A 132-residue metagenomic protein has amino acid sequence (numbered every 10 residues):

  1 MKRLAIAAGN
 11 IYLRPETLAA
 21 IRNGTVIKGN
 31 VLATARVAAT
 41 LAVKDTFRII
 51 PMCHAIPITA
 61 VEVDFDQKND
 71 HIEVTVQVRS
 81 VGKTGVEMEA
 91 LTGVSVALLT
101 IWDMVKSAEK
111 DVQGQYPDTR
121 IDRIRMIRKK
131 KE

Functional and structural regions predicted by a protein language model:
M1-I27, V37-T40, K44-R48, H54 (+1 more regions): C-terminal binding/interaction regions
V31: DHp/HisKA histidine-phosphotransfer helix
